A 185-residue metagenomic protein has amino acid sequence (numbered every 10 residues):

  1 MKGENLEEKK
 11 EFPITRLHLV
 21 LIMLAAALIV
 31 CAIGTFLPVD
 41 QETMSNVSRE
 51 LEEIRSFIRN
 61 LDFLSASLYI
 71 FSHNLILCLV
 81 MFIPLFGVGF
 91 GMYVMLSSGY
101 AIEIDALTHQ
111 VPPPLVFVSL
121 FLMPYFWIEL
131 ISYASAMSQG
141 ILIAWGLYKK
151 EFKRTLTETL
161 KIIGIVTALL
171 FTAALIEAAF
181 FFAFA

Functional and structural regions predicted by a protein language model:
K2-T15, S65, I76, F152: Cytosolic juxtamembrane amphipathic/interface segments immediately preceding and feeding into a transmembrane helix
K10-S45: N-terminal signal-anchor transmembrane alpha helix
A26-V30, L77, L169, A173 (+1 more regions): Alpha-helical transmembrane segments of multipass membrane proteins
T35-E42, F82-T108: Transmembrane alpha-helix/helix-exit interface in multi-pass inner-membrane proteins
D40-F63, I104-V118: Membrane-interface interhelical connector segments
S56-L85: Interfacial helix-start motif at the membrane-water boundary
L120-I143: Alpha-helical transmembrane segments of helical membrane proteins, especially in multi-pass transport, channel
Q139-A185: Terminal transmembrane helical module of multi-pass membrane proteins
